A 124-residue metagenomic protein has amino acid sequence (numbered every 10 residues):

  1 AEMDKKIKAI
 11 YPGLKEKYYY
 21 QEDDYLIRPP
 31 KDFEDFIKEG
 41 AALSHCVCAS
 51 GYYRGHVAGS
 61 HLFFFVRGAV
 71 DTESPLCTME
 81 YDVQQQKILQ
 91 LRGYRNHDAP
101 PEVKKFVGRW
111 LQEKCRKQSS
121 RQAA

Functional and structural regions predicted by a protein language model:
A1-A124: Catalytic-core elements of nucleic-acid end-processing and repair enzymes
